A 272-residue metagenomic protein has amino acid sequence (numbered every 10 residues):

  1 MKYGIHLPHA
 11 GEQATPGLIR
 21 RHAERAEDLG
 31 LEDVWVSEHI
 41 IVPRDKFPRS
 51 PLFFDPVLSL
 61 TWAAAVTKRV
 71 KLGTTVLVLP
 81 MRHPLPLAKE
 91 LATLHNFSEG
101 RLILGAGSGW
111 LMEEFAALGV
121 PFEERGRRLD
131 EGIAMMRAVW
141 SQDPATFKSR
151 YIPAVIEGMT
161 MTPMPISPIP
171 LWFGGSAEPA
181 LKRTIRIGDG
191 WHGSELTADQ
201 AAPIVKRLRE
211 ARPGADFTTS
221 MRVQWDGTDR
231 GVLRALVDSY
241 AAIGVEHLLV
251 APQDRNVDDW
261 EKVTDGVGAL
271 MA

Functional and structural regions predicted by a protein language model:
M1-V66, M164-I169, Q253, V257 (+1 more regions): N-terminal beta1-alpha1-beta2 module of alpha/beta enzyme domains
Y3-L7, V34-V36, K71-T75, L102-A106 (+4 more regions): Hydrophobic faces of well-ordered beta-strands that scaffold small-molecule active sites in alpha/beta enzyme cores
I5-G17, T75-L85, E123, P165-S176 (+2 more regions): Active-site mouth loops of central-metabolism enzymes
A14-A26, P86-L91, F173-R183, T228-Y240: Short, acidic/polar
E27-D28, E32, E123-S167, E178 (+1 more regions): An alpha-helical appendage that flanks or caps ligand/catalytic pockets
E27-D28, L60-R69, L91-L102, I185-R186 (+2 more regions): Acidic (Asp/Glu)-rich catalytic clusters
V42-P48, T74, P80-I187, R207-L208 (+1 more regions): Internal, glycine-rich beta/alpha segment that forms the wall or movable "lid" of small-molecule/cofactor binding
T61-A65, R69-H83: Structural motif corresponding to the early beta-alpha repeats
